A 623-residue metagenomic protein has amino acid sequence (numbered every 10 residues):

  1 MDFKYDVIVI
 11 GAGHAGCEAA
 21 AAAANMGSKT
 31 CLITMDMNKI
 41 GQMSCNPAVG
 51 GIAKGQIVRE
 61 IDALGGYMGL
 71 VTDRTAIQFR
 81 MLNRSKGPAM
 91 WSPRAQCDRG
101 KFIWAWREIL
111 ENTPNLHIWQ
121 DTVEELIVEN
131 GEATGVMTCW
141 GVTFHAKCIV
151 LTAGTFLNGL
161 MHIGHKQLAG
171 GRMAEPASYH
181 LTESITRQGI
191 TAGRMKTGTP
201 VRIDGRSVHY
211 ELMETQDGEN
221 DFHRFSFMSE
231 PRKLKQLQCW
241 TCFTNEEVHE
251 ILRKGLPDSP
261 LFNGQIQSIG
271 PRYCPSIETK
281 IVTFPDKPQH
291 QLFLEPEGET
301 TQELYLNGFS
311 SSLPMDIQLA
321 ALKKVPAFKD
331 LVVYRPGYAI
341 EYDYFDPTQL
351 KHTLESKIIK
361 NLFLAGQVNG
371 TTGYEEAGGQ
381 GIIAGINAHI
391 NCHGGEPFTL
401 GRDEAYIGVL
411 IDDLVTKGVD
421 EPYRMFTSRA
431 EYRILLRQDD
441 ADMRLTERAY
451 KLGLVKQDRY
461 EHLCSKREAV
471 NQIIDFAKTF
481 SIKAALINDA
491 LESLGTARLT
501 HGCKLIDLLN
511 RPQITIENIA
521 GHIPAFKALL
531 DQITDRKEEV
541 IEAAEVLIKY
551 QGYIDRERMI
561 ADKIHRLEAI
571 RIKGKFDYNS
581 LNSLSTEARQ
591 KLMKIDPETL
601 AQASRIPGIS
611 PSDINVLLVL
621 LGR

Functional and structural regions predicted by a protein language model:
D2-A15: Beta1/beta-strand and adjacent pyrophosphate-binding region of the FAD-binding site in flavoprotein oxidoreductases
K4, A21-E125, W140, T152-R172 (+3 more regions): Conserved N-terminal/central alpha/beta ligand/cofactor-binding core
I10, T143-G154: Short hydrophobic core segments
N38, K54, E183-L319, I411 (+3 more regions): An anion/pyrophosphate-binding glycine-rich loop and adjacent beta-alpha core in soluble alpha-beta enzymes
I127-T143: Conserved beta-strand-loop-beta-strand element in the redox core of flavoprotein oxidoreductases
Y305-T371, T399-D412, D535-K591, D596: A glycine-rich dinucleotide-binding beta-alpha-beta segment and adjacent secondary-structure elements that constitute
A377-F398: Internal hydrophobic alpha-helix adjacent to the cofactor/substrate pocket in enzyme cavities
R429, T446-N615, V619-R623: Extended, charge-enriched "interface" segments that sit outside catalytic cores
